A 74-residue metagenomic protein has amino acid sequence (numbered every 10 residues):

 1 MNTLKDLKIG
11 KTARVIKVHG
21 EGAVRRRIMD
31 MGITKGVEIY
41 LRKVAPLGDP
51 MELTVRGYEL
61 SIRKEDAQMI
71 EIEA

Functional and structural regions predicted by a protein language model:
M1-A74: Compact, glycine-rich, soluble single-domain proteins
